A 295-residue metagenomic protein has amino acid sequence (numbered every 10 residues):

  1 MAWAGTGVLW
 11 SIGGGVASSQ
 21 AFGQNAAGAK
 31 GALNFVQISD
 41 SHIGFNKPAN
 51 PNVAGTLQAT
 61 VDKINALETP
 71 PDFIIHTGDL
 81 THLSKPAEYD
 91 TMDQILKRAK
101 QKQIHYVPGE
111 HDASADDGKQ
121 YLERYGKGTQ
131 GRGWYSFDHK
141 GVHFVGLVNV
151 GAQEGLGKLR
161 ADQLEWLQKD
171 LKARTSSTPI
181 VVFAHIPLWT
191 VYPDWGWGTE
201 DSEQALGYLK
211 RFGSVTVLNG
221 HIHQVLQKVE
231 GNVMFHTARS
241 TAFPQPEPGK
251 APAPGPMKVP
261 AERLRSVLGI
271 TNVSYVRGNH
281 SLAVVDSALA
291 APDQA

Functional and structural regions predicted by a protein language model:
M1-A21: N-terminal export signals
F22-T91: N-terminal active-site segment of His-dependent metallophosphoesterases
D40, G78-D79, G109-E110, H185 (+1 more regions): Active-site glycine-centered loops adjacent to acidic/histidine catalytic or metal-binding residues that shape
F45-K47, L80-T81, V150-L159, W189-D194: Surface-exposed cleft-lining segments at the edges of enzyme active sites
K85-P179, D201-T216, K228-R239, F243 (+1 more regions): Extended active-site neighborhood of metal-dependent phosphoesterases/phosphodiesterases
V148-N149, F183-L188, G220-I222, D286-S287: Short, well-ordered beta-to-alpha junction loops that form the rim of enzyme active sites and present histidine/acidic
R174-V191: Short acidic, glycine-rich surface-loop motifs adjacent to enzyme active sites
V284-A295: C-terminal/domain-terminus segments
